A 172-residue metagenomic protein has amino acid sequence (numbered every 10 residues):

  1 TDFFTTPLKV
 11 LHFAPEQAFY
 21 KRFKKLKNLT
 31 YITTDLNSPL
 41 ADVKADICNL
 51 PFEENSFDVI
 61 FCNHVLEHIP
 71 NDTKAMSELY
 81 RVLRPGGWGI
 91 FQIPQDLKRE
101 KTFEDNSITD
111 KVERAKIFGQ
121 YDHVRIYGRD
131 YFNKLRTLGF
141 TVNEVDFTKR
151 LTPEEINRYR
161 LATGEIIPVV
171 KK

Functional and structural regions predicted by a protein language model:
T1: Cys/His-rich short segments
F4-N49, L97: Class I SAM-dependent methyltransferase SAM/SAH-binding core
L40, P51-E54, I69-P70: Activation segment
I47-I60: A short acidic, Gly/Pro-enriched loop at the edge of an enzyme's catalytic core that lines a small-molecule cofactor
D58-P70: A short SAM/SAH-binding and catalytic strip from SAM-dependent methyltransferases
P70-L79, R84-K172: S-adenosyl-L-methionine-dependent methyltransferase catalytic module, highlighting the catalytic core
